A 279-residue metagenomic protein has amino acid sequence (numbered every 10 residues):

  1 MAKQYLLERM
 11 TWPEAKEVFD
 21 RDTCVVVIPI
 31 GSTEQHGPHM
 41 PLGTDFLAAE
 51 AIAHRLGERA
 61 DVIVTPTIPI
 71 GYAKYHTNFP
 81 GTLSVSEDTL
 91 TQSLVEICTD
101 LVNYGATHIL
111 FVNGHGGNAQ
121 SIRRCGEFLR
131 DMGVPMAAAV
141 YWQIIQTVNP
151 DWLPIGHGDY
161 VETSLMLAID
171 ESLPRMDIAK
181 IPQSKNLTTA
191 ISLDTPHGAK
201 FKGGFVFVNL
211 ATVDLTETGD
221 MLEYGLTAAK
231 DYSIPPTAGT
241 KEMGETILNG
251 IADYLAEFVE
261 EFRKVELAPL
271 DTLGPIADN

Functional and structural regions predicted by a protein language model:
M1-Y75, P80-D88, Q92-H108, G116-N279: Extended, histidine- and acidic-residue-enriched regions that form the cofactor-binding/catalytic faces
F111: Conserved SAM-binding loop
